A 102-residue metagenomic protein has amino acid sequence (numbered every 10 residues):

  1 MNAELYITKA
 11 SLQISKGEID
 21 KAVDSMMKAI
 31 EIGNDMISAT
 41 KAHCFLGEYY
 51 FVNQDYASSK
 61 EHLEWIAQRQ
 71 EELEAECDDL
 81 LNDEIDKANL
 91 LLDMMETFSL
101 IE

Functional and structural regions predicted by a protein language model:
N2-D24: Alpha-helical segment of the N-proximal tetratricopeptide repeat
F51-A75, L90-D93: TPR/TPR-like (Sel1-like) alpha-helical repeat modules
